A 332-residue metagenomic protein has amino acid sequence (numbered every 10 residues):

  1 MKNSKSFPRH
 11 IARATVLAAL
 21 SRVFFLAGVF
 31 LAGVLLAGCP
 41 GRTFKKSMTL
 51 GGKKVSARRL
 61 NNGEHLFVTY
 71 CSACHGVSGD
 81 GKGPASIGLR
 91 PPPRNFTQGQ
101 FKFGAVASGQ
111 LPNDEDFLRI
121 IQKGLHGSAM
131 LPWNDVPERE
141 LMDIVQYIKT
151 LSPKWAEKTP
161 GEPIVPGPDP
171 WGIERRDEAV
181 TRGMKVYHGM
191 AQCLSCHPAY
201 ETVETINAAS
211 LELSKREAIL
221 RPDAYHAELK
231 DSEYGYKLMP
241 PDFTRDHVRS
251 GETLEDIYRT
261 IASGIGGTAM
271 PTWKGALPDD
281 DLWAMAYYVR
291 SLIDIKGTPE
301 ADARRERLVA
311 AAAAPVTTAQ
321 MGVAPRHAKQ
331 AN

Functional and structural regions predicted by a protein language model:
M1-L20: N-terminal secretory signal peptides that target proteins for export/translocation
A37-G38: C-terminal motif of bacterial Sec signal peptides marking the signal peptidase cleavage site
R42-L66, W155-G189, V203-T205, P299-D302 (+1 more regions): Electrostatic cytochrome c docking/interface patches
F44, A57-T69, T181-L194, N207-A208 (+4 more regions): Sequence context surrounding c-type heme c attachment/ligation sites in exported
G63-S78, I144, I148, G183 (+3 more regions): The canonical Cys-X-X-Cys-His
F67-A73, S78, P92, A129 (+7 more regions): Short pre-active-site segment immediately N-terminal to redox-active cysteine/selenocysteine motifs in thiol-based
C74-G81, Q122-K123, L131-E138, Q146-P153 (+5 more regions): Detector for the c-type heme attachment site
G88-N134, L141-I148, S210-T272, L282-S291 (+1 more regions): Extracytoplasmic electron-transfer domains, predominantly the class I c-type cytochrome c fold
